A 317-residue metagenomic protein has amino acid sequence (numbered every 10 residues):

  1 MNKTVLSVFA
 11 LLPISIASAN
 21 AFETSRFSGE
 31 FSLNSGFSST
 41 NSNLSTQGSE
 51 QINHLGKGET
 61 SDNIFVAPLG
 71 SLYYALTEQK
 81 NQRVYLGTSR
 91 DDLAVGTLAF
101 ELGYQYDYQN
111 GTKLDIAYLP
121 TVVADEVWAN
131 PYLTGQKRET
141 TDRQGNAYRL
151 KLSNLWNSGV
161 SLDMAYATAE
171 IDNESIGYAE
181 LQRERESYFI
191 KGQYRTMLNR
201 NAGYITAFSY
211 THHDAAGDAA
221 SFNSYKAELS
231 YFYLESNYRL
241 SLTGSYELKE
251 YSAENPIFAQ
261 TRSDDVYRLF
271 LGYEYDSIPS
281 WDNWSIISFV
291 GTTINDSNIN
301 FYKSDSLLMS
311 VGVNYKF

Functional and structural regions predicted by a protein language model:
N20-F27, T77-Y85, D107-D115, L152-S161 (+3 more regions): Short loop/turn motifs that connect adjacent beta-strands in outer-membrane beta-barrel proteins
F22-N81: Outer-membrane beta-barrel initiation region
E23, T60-D62, D91-A94, K137-Q144 (+4 more regions): Replace "Gram-negative outer membrane beta-barrel proteins" with "bacterial and organellar outer membrane beta-barrel
G29-L33, V84-L86, L114-Y118, L150 (+6 more regions): Membrane-embedded beta-strand positions of outer-membrane beta-barrel proteins
S35-S39, L76, T88-D92, Y118-A124 (+9 more regions): Transmembrane beta-strands of outer-membrane beta-barrel pores
A99-A207: Outer-membrane pore/translocation modules
N157-D163, A167, R183-E254: Detector for outer-membrane/organellar transmembrane beta-barrel domains, recognizing the amphipathic beta-strand
L269-Y275, S304-F317: Outer-membrane beta-barrel "beta-signal"
